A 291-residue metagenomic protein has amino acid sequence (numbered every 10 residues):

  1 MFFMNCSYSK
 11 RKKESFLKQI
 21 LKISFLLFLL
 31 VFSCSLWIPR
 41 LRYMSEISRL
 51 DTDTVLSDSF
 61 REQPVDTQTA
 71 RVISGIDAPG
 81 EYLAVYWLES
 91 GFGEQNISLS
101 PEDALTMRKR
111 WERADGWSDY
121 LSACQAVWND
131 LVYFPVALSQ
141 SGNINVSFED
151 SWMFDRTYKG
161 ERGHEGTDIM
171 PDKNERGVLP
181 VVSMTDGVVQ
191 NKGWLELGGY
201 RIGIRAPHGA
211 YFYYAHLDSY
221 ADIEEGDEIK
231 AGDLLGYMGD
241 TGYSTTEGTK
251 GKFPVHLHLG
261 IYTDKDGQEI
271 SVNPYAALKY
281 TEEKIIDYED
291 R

Functional and structural regions predicted by a protein language model:
M1-K18: N-terminal Lys/Arg-rich, disordered targeting/topogenic segments
I20-P39: Hydrophobic membrane-insertion alpha-helices, especially the h-region of bacterial N-terminal signal peptides
L41-R49, D53-D66, R71-A78, Y82-Y200 (+2 more regions): Surface-exposed, glycine-biased beta-strand/turn segments
E161-N174, G203-A210, I261-I270: Small beta-barrel nucleic-acid-binding modules, principally OB-folds
V182-S219, T246-V255: Zn2+-dependent peptidoglycan hydrolase active-site motif and core
R201-I204, I229-E247: Short hydrophobic beta/alpha edge segments that flank linear recognition/processing sites
E225, K250-R291: Acidic, glycine-rich catalytic/binding loops that coordinate metals and/or anionic ligands
